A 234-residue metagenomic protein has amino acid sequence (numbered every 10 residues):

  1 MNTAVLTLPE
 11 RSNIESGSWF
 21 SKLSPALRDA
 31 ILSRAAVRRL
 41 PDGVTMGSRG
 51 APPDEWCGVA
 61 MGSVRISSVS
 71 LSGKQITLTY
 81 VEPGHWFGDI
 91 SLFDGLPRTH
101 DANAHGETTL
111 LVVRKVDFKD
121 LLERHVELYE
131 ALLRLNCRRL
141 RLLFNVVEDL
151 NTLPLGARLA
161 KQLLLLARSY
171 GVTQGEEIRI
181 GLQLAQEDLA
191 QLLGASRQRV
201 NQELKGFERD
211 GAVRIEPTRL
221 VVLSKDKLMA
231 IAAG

Functional and structural regions predicted by a protein language model:
M1-T45, S91-L92: Cyclic nucleotide-binding regulatory module and flanking cytosolic helices
W19, V44-E107: Cyclic nucleotide-binding regulatory domains
L27, T79-R141: Cyclic-nucleotide recognition modules
W56, L78, L110-L111, G181 (+2 more regions): A residue-level structural signature of the nucleotidyltransferase/glycosyltransferase Rossmann-like core
S67, D89-I90, D120-L121, Q162 (+2 more regions): Residues that scaffold the ATP/ADP-binding catalytic core of kinase and kinase-like folds
H105, E123-G194: Polybasic "coupling" helices that flank or enter modular domains
L166-G234: Phosphate-/nucleic-acid-contacting segments
